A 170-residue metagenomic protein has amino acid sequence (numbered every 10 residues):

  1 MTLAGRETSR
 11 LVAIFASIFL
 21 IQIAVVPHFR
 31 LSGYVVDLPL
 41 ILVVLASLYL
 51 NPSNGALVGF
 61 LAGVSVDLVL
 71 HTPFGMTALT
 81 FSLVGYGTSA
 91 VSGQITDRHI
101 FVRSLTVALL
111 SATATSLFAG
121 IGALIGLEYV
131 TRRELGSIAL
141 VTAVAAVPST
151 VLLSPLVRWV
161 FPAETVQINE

Functional and structural regions predicted by a protein language model:
M1-E170: Terminal, non-globular segments
